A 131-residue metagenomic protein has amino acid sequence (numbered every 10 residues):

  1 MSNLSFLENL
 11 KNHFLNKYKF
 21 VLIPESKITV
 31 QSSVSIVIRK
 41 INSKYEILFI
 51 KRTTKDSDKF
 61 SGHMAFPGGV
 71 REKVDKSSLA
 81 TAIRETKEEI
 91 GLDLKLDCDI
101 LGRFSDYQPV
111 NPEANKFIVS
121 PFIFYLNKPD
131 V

Functional and structural regions predicted by a protein language model:
M1-F66, V70-V131: N-terminal leader/linker segments that precede catalytic domains of diphosphate-processing enzymes
